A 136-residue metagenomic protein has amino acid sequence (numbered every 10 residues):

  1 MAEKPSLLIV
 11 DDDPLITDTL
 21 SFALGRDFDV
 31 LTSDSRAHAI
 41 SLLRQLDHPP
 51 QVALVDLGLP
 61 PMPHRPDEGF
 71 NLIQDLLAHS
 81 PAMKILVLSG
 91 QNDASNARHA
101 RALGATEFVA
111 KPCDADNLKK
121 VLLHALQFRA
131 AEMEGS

Functional and structural regions predicted by a protein language model:
P14-T32: Two-component/phosphorelay signaling modules centered on CheY-like receiver
D34-D56, P60-P61: Acidic, metal-coordinating helix/loop segments flanking the phosphotransfer/catalytic sites of two-component signaling
S41, H64-A82: Short amphipathic alpha-helix used as the core "switch/output" element in two-component signaling
D67, N71, N92-E107: Alpha4 helix (beta4-alpha4-beta5 surface) of REC/receiver domains from two-component response regulators
S95, C113-L122: C-terminal output helix
K120-S136: The C-terminal output helix
